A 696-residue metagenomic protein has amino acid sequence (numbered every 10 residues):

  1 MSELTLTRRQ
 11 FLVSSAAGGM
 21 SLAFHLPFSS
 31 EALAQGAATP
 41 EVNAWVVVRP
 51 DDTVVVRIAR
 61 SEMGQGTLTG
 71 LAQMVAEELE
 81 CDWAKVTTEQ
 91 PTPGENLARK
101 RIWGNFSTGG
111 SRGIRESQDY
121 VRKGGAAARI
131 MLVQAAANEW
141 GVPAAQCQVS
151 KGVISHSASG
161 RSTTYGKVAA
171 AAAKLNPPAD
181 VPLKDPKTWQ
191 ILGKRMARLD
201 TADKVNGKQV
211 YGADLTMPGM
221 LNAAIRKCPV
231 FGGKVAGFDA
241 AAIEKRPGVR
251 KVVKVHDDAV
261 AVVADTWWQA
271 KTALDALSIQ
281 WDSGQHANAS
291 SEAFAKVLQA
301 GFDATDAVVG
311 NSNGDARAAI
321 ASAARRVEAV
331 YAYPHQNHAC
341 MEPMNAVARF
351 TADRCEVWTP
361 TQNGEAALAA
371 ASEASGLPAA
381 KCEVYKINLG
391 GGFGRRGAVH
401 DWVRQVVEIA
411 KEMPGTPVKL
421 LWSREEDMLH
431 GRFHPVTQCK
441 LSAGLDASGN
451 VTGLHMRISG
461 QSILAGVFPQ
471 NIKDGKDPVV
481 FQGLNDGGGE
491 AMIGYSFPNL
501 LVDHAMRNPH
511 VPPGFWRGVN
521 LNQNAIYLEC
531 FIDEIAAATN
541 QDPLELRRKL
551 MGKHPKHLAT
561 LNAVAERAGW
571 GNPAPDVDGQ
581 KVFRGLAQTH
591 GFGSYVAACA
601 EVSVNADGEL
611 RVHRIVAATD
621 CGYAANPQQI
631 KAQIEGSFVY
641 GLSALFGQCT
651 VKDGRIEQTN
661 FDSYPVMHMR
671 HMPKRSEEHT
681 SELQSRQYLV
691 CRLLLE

Functional and structural regions predicted by a protein language model:
M1-T619, N660, H671-M672: Structural alpha/beta core scaffold segments of enzyme domains
N388-G391, Q633, S637: Transmembrane helix-bundle signature of multi-pass membrane transporters/permeases
L484-G488, C649-S676: Glycine-rich active-site loop/lid that clamps phosphate-bearing ligands
G622-A624: Cytochrome P450 core scaffold surrounding the K-helix E-X-X-R motif and the conserved "meander" helix-loop region
I630: ATP-dependent carboxylate activation and anion-phosphoryl transfer catalytic cores that bind Mg-ATP to form
E678-E696: Single conserved hydrophobic/aromatic residue that forms the stacking wall/gate of nucleotide- or nucleobase-binding
